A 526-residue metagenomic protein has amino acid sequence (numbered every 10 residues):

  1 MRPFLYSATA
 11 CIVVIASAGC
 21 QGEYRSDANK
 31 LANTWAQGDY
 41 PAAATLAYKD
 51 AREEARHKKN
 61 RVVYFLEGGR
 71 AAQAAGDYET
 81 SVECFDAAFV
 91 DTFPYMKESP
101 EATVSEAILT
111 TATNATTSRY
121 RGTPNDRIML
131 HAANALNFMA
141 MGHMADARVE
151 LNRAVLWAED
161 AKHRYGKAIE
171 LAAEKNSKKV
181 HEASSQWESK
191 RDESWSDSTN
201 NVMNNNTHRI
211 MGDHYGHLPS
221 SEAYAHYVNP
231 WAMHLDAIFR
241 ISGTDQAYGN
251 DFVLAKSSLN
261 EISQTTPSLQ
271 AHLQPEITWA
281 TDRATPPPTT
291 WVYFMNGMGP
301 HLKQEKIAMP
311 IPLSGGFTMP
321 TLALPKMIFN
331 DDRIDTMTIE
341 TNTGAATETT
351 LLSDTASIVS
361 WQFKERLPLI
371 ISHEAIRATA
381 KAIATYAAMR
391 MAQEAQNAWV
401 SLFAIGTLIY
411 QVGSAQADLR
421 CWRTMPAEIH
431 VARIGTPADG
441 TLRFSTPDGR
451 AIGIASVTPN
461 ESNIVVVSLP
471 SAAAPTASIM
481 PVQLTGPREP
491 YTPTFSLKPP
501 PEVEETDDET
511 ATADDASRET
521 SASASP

Functional and structural regions predicted by a protein language model:
A18-D39: Bacterial Sec signal peptide processing site at the extreme N-terminus
Q37, A75, M141, G243-D245: Structural motif corresponding to the intra-repeat A-B loop/turn of tetratricopeptide repeats
Y48-E53, F89-K97, V155-L156, K162-H163 (+1 more regions): Amphipathic alpha-helical segments of tetratricopeptide repeats
S99-A112, S177-H214, W291-P300, I307-M327 (+1 more regions): Glycine- and small hydrophobic-rich membrane-insertion segments that are intrinsically disordered in solution
Y386-E509, A513-D515, P526: C-terminal soluble interaction/assembly domains
